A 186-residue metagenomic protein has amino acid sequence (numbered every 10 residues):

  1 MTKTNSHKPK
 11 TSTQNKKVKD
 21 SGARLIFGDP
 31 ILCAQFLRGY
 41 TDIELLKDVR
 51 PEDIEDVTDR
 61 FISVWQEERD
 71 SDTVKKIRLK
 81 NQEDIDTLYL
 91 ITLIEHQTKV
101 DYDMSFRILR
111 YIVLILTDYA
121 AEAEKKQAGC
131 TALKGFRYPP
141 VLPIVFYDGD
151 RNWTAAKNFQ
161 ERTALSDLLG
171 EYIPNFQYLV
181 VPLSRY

Functional and structural regions predicted by a protein language model:
M1-Y186: Accessory alpha/beta interaction modules
